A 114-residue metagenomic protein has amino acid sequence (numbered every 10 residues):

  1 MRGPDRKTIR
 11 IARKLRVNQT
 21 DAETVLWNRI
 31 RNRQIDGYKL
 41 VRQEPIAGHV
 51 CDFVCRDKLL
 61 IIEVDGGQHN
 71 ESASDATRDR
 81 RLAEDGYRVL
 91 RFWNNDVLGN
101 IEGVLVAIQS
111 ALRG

Functional and structural regions predicted by a protein language model:
M1-K39, R113-G114: Solvent-exposed, charged helical/coil patches that constitute nucleic-acid or partner-interaction surfaces
L15, Q19, E44-L112: Basic, amphipathic alpha-helical patches used to engage nucleic acids or provide basic targeting signals, exemplified
